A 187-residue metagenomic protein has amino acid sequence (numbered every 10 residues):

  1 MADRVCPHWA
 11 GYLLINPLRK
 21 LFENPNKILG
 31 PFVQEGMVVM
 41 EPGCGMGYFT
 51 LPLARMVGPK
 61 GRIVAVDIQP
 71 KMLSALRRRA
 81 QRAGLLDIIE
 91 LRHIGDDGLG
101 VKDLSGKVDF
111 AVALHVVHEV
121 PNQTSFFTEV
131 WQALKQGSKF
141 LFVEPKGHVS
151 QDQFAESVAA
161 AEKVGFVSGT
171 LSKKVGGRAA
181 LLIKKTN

Functional and structural regions predicted by a protein language model:
D3-F22: Class I SAM-dependent methyltransferase Rossmann-like catalytic core, especially the SAM/SAH-binding loop
R19-M37: Conserved alpha-helix/loop element of class I SAM-dependent methyltransferases that forms part of the SAM/SAH-binding
M37, D97-A111: A short acidic, Gly/Pro-enriched loop at the edge of an enzyme's catalytic core that lines a small-molecule cofactor
M40, M46, L51-L99: Class I SAM-dependent methyltransferase SAM/SAH-binding core
V108-P121: A short SAM/SAH-binding and catalytic strip from SAM-dependent methyltransferases
T124-Q136: A short glycine-rich, Lys/Arg-flanked "PGG" loop and its adjoining helix->strand segment in the class I
G137-E144: Conserved beta-strand signature within the Rossmann-like core of class I S-adenosyl-L-methionine
V164-F166, K173-N187: Core SAM-dependent methyltransferase catalytic element
